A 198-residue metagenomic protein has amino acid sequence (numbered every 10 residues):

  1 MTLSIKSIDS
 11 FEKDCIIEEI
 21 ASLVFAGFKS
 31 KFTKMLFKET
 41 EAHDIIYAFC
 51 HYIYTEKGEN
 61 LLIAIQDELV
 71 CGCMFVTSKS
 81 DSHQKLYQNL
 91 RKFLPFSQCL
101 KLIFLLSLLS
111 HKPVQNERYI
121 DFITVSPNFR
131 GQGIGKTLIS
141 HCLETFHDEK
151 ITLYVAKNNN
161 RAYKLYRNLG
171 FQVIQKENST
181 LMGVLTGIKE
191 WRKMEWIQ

Functional and structural regions predicted by a protein language model:
M1-E18, A26, Q198: Conserved N-terminal entry element of GNAT/NAT acetyltransferase domains
F28-F49, L94: Conserved GNAT-fold acetyl-CoA-binding loop/helix
E39-L61, F75: Active-site rim helix/loop that mediates acceptor-substrate recognition in acyltransferases
I63, L69-S78, Y119-T124: Conserved beta-strand in the GNAT
S80-R118, M182: Conserved acyl-donor/pantetheine-binding loop and adjacent beta-alpha core of acyl/acetyltransferases and related
N116-R118, I139, T145-K157: Conserved GNAT acetyl-CoA-binding A-motif
V125, G131-E144, K164-N168: Conserved acetyl-CoA-binding loop-helix of GNAT-fold acetyltransferases
T152, A156-N160, L169, Q175 (+1 more regions): C-terminal "cap" of GNAT-fold acetyltransferases
